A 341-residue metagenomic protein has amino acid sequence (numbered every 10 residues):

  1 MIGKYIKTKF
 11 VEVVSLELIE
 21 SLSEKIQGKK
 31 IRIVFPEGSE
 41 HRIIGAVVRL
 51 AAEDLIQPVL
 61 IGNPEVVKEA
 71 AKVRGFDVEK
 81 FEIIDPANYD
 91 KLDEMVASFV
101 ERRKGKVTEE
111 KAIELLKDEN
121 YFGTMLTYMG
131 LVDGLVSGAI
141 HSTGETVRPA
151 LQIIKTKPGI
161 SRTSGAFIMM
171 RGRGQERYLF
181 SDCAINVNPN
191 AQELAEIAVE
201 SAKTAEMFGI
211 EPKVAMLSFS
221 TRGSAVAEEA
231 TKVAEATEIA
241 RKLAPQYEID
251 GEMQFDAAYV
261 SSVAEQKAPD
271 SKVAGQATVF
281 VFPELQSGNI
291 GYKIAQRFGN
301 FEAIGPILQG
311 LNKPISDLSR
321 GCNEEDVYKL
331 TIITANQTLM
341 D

Functional and structural regions predicted by a protein language model:
I2-A274, V279-D341: Anion-binding alpha/beta catalytic cores of soluble intermediary-metabolism enzymes, centered on
